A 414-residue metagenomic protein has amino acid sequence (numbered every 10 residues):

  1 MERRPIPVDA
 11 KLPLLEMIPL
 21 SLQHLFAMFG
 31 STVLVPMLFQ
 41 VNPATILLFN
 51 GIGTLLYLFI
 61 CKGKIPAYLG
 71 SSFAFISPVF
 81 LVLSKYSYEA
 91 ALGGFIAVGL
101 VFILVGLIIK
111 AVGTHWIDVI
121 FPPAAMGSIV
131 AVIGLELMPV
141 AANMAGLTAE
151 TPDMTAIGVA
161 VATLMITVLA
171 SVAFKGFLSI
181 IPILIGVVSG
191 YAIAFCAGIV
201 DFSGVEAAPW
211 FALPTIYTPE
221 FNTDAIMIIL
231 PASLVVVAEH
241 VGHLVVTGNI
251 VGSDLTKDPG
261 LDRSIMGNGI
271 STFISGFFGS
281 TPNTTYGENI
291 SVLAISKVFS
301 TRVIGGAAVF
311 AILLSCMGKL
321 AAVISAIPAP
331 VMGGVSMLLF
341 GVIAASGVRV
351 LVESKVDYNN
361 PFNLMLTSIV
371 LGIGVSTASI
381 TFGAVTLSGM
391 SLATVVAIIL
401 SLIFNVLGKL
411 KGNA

Functional and structural regions predicted by a protein language model:
M1, F29-V33, T163-A170, I181 (+5 more regions): Juxtamembrane interface elements at the cytosolic ends of transmembrane helices in multi-pass membrane proteins
M1-A67, A74-Y86: N-terminal signal-anchor module of multipass membrane proteins
M1-P19, F202-T215, I250-T256, R263-S264 (+1 more regions): Intrinsically disordered, low-complexity non-transmembrane regions of multi-pass membrane transporters
R4-L15, L38-L58, P231-T301: Membrane-embedded helical hairpins/re-entrant loop segments and their flanking transmembrane helices within multi-pass
L15-M28, M154-T163, I181-P182, A197 (+2 more regions): Hydrophobic, membrane-embedded alpha-helices of multi-pass small-molecule transporters
G53-I65, I103-I117, T167-G176, V241-G252 (+2 more regions): C-terminal ends of transmembrane helices
V79-Y86, S171, N289-I304, F310-S315: Interfacial segments of multi-pass membrane proteins
S84-S203, A308-A414: Membrane-embedded alpha-helical modules
